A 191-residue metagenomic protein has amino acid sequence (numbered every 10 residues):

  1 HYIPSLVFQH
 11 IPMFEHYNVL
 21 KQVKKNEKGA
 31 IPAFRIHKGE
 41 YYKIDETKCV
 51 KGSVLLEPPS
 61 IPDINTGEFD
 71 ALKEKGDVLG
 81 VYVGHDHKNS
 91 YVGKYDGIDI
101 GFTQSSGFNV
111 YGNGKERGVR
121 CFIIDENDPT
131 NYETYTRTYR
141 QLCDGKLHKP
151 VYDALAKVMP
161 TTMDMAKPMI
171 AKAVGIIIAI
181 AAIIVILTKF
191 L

Functional and structural regions predicted by a protein language model:
H1-D86: His/acidic metal-ligating clusters that form di-metal
S53-K75, H87-P168: Binuclear metal-dependent phosphoesterase catalytic core
M163-L191: C-terminal single-pass membrane-anchor helix
